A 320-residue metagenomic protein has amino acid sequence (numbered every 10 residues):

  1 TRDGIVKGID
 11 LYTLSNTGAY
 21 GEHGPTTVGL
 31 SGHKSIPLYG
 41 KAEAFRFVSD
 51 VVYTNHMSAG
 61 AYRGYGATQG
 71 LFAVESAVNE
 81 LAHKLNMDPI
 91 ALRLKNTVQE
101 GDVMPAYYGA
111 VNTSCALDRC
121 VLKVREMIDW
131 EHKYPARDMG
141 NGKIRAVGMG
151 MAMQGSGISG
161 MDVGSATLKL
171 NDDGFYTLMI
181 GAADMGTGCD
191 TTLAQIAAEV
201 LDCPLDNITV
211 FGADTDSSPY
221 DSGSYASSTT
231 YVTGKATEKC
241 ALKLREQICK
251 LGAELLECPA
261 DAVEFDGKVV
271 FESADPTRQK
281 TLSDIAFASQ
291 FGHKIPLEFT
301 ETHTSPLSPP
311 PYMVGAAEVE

Functional and structural regions predicted by a protein language model:
T1, T13-G18, V98-D102, M153-G155 (+2 more regions): Acidic, glycine-rich active-site loops and adjacent beta-strand->loop/helix elements that engage anionic groups
T1-S76, M153-V163, S308-P309: Glycine-rich loop/linker segments at domain edges
R2-L11, L38-G40, G70, A77-N79 (+13 more regions): Structural beta-strand/beta-sheet cores of well-ordered domains, especially the beta-sheet scaffolds that support
K7-Y12, P89-V98, P135-G150, M179-G181 (+3 more regions): Beta-strand segments within the central parallel beta-sheet cores of soluble alpha/beta enzyme folds
S15, F45-D50, T167-K169, P204-T229: Flexible glycine/proline-rich, aromatic-decorated loop/lid segments
T26-P37, A61-N96, Y108, R119 (+6 more regions): Alpha-helical support elements that line or immediately flank enzyme active sites and cofactor-binding pockets
T97-F175, E301-P306, G315: Helix-loop-helix junctions that connect adjacent transmembrane helices in secondary transporters/permeases, recognized
P135, A260, E272-P310: Internal maturation/activation junctions in enzymes
